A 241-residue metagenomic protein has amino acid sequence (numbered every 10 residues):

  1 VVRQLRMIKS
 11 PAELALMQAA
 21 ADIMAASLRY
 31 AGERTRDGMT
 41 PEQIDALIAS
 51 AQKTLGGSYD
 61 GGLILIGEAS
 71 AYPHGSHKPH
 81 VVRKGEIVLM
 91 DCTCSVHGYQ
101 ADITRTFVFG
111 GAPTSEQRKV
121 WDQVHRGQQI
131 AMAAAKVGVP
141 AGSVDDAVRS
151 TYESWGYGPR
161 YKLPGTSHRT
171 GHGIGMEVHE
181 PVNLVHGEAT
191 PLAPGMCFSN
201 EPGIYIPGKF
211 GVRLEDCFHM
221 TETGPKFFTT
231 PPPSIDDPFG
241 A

Functional and structural regions predicted by a protein language model:
V1-A241: Active-site neighborhoods and metal-handling regions in enzymes and metal-associated proteins
